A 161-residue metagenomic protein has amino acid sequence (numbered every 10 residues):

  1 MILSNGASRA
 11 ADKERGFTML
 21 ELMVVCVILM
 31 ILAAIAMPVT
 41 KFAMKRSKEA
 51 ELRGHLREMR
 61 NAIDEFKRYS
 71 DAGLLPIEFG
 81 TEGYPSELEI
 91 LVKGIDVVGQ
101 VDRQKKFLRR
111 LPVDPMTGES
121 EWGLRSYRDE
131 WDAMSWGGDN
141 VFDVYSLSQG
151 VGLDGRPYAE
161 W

Functional and structural regions predicted by a protein language model:
M1-R15: N-terminal leader/signal peptides at the extreme start of proteins
R15, A33, Y84: Flexible coil/turn residues that form the inter-helical turn or adjacent wing/linker of helix-turn-helix
R15, E21-V24: Internal alpha-helical transmembrane segments of multi-pass membrane proteins, especially GPCRs
M23-P38: Alpha-helical hydrophobic helix detector
A36, F42-T81: Conserved hydrophobic/amphipathic alpha-helical signal-anchor segments
D64-W161: Low-complexity, acidic interaction segments enriched in glycine
